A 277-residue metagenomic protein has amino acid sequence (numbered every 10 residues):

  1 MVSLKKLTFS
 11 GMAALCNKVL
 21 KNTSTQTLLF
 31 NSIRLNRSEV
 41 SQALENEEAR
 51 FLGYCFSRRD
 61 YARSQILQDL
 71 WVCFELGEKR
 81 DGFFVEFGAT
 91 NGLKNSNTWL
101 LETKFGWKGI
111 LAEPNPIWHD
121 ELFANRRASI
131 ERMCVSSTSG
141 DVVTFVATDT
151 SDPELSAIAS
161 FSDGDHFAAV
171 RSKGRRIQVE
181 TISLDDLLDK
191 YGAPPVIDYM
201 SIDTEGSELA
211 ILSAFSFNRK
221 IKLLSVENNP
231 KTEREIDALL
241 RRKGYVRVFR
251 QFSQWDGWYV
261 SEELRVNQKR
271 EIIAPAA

Functional and structural regions predicted by a protein language model:
V2-A277: Phosphate/nucleotide-binding beta-alpha loop and adjacent structural elements of enzyme active sites
